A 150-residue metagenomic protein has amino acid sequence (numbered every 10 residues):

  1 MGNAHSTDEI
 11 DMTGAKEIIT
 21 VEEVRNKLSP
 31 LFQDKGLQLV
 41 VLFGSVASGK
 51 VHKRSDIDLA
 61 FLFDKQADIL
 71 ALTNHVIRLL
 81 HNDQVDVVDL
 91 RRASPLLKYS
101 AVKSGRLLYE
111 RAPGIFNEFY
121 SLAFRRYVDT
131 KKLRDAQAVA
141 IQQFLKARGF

Functional and structural regions predicted by a protein language model:
M1-L39, A47-K53, D64-F150: Catalytic core of pol beta-like nucleotidyltransferases
D56-D58: Acidic Asp/Glu-based divalent-cation binding sites
A60-L62: Short hydrophobic/aromatic beta-strand micro-patches that form the beta-sheet surface supporting nucleotide- or nucleic
